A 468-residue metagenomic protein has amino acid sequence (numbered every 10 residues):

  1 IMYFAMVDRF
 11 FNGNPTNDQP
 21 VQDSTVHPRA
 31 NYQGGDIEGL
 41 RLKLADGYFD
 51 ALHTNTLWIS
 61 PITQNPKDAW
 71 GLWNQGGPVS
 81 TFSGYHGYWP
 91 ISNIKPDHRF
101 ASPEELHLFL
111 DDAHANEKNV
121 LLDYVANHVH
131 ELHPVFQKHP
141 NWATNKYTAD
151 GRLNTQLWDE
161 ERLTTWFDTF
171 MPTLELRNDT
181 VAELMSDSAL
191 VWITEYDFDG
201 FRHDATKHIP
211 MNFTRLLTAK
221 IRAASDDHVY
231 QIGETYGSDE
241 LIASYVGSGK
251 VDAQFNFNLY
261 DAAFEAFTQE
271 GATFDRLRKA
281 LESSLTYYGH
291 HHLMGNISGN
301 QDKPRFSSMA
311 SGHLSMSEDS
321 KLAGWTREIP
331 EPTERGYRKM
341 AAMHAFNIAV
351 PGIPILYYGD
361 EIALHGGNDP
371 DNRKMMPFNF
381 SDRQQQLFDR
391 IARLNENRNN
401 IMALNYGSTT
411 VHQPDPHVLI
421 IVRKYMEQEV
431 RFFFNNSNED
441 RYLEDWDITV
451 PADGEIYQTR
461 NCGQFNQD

Functional and structural regions predicted by a protein language model:
I1, R41-L52, H114, E282-Y288 (+1 more regions): Short amphipathic alpha-helices and their capping/turn segments at secondary-structure boundaries
I1-M6, F11-N12, D18-D23, Q33 (+5 more regions): Carbohydrate-interacting/catalytic domains
A5, I59, N93, A113 (+9 more regions): Conserved, mostly hydrophobic/aromatic
D8, I62, V125-V129, T206-H208 (+2 more regions): Active-site beta-loop-alpha junctions enriched in small/polar residues
F10-Y196, L216-D226, E240-I242: Substrate-binding/active-site clefts of carbohydrate-active enzymes
H27-Q33, E175, R202-A205, R327-Y337 (+1 more regions): Active-site rim elements
K118, D187-L190, T194-I297, A345-F346 (+5 more regions): Active-site-proximal helices and loops of the catalytic beta/alpha 8
S283-N368, R383-Q386: Substrate-binding clefts and catalytic carboxylate motifs of secreted carbohydrate-active enzymes
